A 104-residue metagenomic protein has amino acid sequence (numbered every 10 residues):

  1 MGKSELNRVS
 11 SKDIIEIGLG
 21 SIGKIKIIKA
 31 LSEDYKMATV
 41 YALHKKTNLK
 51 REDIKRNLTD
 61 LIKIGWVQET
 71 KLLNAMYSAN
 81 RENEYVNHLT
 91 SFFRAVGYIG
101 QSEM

Functional and structural regions predicted by a protein language model:
G2-K26: Short alpha-helical segments that sit at the start of domains
K3, E84-M104: Amphipathic alpha-helical dimerization/coiled-coil segments that flank or bridge DNA-binding/regulatory modules
G18, S32-Y35: Short helix-capping/hinge SLiMs at alpha-helix to coil transitions
K29: A cross-family signal for key residues in well-ordered alpha-helices that form functional helical elements
K36-K46: Short acidic, hydrophobic short linear motifs in intrinsically disordered regions
N48-K63: Short amphipathic alpha-helical interaction segments
I62-L72: A short, conserved structural fragment
T70-M76, N80-N83: Short, Lys/Arg-rich nucleic-acid/phosphate-binding segment
